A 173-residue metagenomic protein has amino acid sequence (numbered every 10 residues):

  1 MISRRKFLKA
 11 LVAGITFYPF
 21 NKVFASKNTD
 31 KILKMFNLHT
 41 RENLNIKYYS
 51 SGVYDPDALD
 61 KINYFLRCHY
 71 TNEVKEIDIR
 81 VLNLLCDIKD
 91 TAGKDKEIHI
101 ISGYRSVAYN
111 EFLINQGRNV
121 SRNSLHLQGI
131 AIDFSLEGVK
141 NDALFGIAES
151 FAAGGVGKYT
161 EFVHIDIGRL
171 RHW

Functional and structural regions predicted by a protein language model:
M1-I2: N-terminal secretory signal peptides
K6-A25: N-terminal export signals
P19-I46: C-terminal segment of N-terminal export signals and the immediately downstream linker at the start of the mature
S26, K31-F36, N119-W173: Catalytic cores and adjacent binding grooves of peptidoglycan-active enzymes
G52-I101: Active-site acidic/histidine clusters and adjacent loop/turn architecture that either coordinate catalytic ions
I88-A92, K96, A108, G138 (+1 more regions): Sec/Tat-exported extracytoplasmic proteins
E97-E111: Acidic helix-start/capping segments at beta-turn-to-alpha-helix junctions
V107-S124: Charged, often glycine-rich, active-site loop that binds/positions anionic groups
